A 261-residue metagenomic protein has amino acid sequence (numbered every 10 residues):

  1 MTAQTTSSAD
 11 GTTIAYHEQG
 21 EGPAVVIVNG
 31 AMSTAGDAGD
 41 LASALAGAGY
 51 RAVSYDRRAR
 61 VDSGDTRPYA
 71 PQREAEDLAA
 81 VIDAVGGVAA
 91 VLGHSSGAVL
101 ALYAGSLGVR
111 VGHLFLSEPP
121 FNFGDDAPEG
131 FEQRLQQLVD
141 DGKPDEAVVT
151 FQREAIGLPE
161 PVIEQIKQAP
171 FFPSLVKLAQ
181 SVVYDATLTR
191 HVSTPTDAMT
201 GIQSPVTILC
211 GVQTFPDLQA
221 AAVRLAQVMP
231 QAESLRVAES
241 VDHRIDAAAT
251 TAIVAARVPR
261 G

Functional and structural regions predicted by a protein language model:
T2, P170-P195: Hydrophobic, aromatic-rich cap/lid helix
T5-G64: Conserved HGGG/HGGXW glycine-rich cap/lid loop of the alpha/beta-hydrolase fold
R73-A89: Conserved acidic catalytic loop of the alpha/beta-hydrolase fold
G87-D125: Conserved hydrolase catalytic core segment
P119, F123-F171, D185-A186: Helix-rich cap/lid subdomain of alpha/beta-hydrolase
I202, I208-C210: Short beta-strand/loop motif that positions the catalytic acidic residue of the alpha/beta-hydrolase fold
F215-A221: Conserved alpha/beta-hydrolase "acid-adjacent" motif
P230-G261: Catalytic active-site module of serine/aspartate enzymes centered on a nucleophile-bearing elbow/loop
